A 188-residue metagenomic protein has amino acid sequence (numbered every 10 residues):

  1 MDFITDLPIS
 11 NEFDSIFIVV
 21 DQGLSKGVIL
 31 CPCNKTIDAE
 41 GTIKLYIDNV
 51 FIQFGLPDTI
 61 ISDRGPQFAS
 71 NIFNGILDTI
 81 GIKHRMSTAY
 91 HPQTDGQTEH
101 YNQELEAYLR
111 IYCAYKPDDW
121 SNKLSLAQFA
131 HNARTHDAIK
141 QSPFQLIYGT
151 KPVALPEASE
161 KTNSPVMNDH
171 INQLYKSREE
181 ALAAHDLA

Functional and structural regions predicted by a protein language model:
M1-F3, Q22-G23, C33-K35, R64 (+2 more regions): Residues immediately flanking
M1-I29: An active-site-proximal beta-strand-loop segment
I4-P8, V20, N49-V50, F54-G55 (+1 more regions): Structural motif corresponding to the C-terminal cap of alpha-helices
D14, N34, N74-L77: Short, glycine/charged-enriched secondary-structure capping and boundary segments
Q22-S25, V50-L56, T79-K83: Secondary-structure transition/capping motifs at alpha-helix termini and the adjoining loop/turn into the next element
C31-I52: Active-site beta-loop-alpha junctions of metal-dependent nucleic acid enzymes, especially the RNase H-like/DDE
A39, I43, P57, P66-A188: Domain-scale segment recognizer with a strong primary affinity for retroviral/LTR-retrotransposon integrase
